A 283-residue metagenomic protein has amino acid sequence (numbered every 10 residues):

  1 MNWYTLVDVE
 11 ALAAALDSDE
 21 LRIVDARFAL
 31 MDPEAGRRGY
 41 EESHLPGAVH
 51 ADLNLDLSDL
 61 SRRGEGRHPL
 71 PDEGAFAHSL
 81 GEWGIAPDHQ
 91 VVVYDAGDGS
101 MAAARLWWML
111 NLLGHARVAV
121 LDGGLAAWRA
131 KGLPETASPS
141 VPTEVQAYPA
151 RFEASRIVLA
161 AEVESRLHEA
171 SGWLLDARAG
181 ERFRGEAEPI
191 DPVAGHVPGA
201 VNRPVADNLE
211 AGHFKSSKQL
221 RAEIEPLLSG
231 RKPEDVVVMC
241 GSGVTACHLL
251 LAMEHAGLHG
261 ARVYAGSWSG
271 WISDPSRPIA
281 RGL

Functional and structural regions predicted by a protein language model:
M1-L283: Cytosolic catalytic domains that perform sulfur/thiol-centered chemistry
